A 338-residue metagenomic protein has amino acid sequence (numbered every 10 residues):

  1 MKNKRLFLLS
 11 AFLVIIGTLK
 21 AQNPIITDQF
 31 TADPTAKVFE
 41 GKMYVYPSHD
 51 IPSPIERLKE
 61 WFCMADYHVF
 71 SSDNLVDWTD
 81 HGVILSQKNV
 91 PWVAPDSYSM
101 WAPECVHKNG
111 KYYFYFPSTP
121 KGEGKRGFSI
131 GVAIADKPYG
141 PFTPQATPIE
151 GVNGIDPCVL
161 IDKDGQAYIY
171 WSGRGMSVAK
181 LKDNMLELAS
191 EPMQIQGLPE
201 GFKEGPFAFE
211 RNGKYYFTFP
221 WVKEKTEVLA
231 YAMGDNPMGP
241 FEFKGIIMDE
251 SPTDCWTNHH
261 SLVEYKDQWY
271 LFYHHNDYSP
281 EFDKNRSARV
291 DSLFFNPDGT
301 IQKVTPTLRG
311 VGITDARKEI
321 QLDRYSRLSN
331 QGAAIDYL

Functional and structural regions predicted by a protein language model:
M1-Q22: Bacterial Sec-dependent N-terminal signal peptides
A21-L338: Carbohydrate-active catalytic/glycan-binding domains of CAZyme proteins, especially the secreted or lumenal ectodomains
